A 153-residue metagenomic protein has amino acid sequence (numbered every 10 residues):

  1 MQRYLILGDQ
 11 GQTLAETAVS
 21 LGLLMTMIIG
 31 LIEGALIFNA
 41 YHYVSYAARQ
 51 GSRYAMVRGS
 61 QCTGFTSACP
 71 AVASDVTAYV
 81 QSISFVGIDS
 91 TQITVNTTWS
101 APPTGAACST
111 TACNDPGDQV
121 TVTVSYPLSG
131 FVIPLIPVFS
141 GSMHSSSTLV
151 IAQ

Functional and structural regions predicted by a protein language model:
M1-V80: Alpha-helical assembly-interface signal, strongest on the long, hydrophobic N-terminal helix that forms
T13, P103, L135-V138: Generic low-complexity segments that are intrinsically disordered, proline-rich and/or Lys/Arg-biased
I29-L31, R49, Q81, V124 (+2 more regions): Preference for short coil/turn "hinge" residues that link or interrupt alpha-helices
Y46, S52-T123, Q153: Short amphipathic secondary-structure patches
S125-Q153: Low-complexity, S/T/G/P-rich flexible repeat/linker segments used as non-globular hinges and stalks within
